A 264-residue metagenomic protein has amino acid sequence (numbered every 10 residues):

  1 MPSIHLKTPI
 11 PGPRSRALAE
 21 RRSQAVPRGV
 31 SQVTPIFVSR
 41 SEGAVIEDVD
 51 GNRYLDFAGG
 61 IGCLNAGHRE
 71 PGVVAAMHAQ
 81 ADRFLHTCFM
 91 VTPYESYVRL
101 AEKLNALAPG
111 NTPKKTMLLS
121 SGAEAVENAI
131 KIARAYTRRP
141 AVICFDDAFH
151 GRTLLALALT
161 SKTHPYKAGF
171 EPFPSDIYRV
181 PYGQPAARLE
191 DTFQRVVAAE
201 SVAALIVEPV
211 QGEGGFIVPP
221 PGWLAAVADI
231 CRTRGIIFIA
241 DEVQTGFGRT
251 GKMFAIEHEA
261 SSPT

Functional and structural regions predicted by a protein language model:
M1-T264: Conserved N-terminal phosphate-binding loop of PLP-dependent enzymes in the Aspartate aminotransferase
